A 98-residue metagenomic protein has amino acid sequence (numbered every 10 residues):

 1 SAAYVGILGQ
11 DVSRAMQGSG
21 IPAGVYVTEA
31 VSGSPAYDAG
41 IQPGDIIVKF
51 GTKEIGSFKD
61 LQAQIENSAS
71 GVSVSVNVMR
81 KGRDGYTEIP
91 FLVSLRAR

Functional and structural regions predicted by a protein language model:
S1-R98: C-terminal recognition in membrane/secretory proteostasis and scaffolding
